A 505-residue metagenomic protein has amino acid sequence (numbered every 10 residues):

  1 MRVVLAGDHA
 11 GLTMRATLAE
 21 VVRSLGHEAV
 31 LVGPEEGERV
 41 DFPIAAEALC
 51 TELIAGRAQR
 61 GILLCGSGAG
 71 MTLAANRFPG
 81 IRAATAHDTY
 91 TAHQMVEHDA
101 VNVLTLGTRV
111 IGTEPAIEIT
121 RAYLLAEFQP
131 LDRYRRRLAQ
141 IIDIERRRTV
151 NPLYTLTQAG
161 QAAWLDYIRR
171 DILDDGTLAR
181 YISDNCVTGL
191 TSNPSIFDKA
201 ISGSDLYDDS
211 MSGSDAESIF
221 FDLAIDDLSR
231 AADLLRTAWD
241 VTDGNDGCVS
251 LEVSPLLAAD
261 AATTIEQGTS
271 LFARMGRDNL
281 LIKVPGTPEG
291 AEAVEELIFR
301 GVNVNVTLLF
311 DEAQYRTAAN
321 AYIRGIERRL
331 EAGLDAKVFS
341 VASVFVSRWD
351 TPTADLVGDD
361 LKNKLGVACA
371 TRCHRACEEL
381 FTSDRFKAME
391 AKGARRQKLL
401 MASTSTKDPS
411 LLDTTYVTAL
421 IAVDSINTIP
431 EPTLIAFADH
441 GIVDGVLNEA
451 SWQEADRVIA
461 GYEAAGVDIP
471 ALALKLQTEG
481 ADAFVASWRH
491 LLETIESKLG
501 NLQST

Functional and structural regions predicted by a protein language model:
V4-A6, A10-T13, T89-T149: C-terminal binding/interaction regions
E28-R39: A short beta-strand-loop structural module common to alpha/beta enzyme folds
F78-T108, N279-L281, V302-F310: Short, acidic/small-residue loops that bind anionic groups at enzyme active sites
V150-G176: N- or domain-start disorder-to-order transition segments that initiate the globular core
N193, L251, I282, L297 (+2 more regions): Conserved, mostly hydrophobic/aromatic
I196-D198, G203-A293: Active-site beta->alpha loop and helix N-cap motifs at the rims of alpha/beta catalytic domains
V294, V302-P432: Catalytic alpha/beta core domains of metabolic enzymes, predominantly
G393-G500: Flexible, acidic glycine-rich loops studded with aromatic residues
